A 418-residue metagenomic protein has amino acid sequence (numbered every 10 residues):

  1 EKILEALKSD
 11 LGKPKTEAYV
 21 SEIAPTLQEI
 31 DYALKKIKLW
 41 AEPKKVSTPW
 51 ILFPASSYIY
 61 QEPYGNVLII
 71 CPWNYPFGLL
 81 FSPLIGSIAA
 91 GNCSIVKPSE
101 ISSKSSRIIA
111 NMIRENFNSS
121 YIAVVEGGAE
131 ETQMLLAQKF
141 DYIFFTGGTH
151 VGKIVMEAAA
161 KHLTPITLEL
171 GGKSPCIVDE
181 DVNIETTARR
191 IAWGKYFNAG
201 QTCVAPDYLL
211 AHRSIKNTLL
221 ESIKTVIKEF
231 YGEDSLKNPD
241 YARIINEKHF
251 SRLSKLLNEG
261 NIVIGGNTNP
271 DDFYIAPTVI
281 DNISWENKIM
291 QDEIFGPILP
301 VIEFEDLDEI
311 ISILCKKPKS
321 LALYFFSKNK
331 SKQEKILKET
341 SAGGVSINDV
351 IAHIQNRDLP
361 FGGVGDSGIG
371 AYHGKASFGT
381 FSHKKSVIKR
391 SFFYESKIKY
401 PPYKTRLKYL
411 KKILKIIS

Functional and structural regions predicted by a protein language model:
E1-Y58: N-terminal Rossmann-like NAD(P)+-binding subdomain of aldehyde/semialdehyde dehydrogenases
L4, L11, K15, L34-A41 (+11 more regions): Structural signal for hydrophobic packing residues in well-ordered secondary-structure cores of soluble enzyme domains
E5, Q28, K35, R107 (+10 more regions): Replace "anionic and nucleotidyl ligands
I30, G91, I122, I143 (+6 more regions): Residue-level signal for inorganic ion chemistry
A41, E126, G147, I264-G266: Short loop/edge segments at beta-strand edges and connector loops that shape dinucleotide/nucleotide cofactor-binding
W50-T186: Rossmann-like NAD(P) dinucleotide-binding subdomain of oxidoreductase/dehydrogenase enzymes
F117, H150-W285, I347, K415-I416: ALDH superfamily catalytic-core signature
I177, N269, Y274-S418: Conserved C-terminal structural/oligomerization subdomain of aldehyde/semialdehyde dehydrogenase
